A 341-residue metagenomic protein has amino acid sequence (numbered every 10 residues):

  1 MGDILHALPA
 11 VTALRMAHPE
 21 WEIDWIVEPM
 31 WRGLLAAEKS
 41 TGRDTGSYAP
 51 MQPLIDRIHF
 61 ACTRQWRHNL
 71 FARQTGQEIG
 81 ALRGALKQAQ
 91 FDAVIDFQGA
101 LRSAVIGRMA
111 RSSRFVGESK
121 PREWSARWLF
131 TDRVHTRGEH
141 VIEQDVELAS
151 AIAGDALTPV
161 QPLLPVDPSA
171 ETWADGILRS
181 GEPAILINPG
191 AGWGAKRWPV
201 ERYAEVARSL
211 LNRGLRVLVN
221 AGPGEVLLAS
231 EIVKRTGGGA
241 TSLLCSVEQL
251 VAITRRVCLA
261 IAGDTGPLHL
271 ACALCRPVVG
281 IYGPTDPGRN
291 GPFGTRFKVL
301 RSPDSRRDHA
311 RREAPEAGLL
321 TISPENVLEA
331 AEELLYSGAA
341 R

Functional and structural regions predicted by a protein language model:
M1-R341: Catalytic machinery of carbohydrate-active enzymes, primarily nucleotide-sugar-dependent glycosyltransferases
